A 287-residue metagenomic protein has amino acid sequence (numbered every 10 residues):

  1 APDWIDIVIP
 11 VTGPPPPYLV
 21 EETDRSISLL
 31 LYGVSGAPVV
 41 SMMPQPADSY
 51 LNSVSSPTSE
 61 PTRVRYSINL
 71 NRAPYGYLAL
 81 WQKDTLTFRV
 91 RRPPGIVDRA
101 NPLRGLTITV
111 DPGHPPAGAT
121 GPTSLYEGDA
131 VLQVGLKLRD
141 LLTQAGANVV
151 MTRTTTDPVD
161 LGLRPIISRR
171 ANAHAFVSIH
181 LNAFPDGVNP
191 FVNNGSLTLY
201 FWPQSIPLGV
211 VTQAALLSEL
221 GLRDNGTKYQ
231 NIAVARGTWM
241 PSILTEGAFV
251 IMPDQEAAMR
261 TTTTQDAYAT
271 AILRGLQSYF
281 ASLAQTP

Functional and structural regions predicted by a protein language model:
A1-T107: Signal-peptide-cleaved, periplasmic/extracellular N-terminal interaction regions immediately downstream of the signal
D6-P10, S26-Y32, R65-N69, T87-R89 (+6 more regions): Soluble periplasmic/extracytoplasmic beta-strand elements of cell-envelope proteins
S41, L161-P165, Y229-N231: Short beta-alpha junctions and helix-cap segments that line functional grooves
V90-I167, A171-A175, P185-V188, V192-N194: Active-site histidine-acidic residue metal-binding/catalytic motifs, centered on HxH/HExxH-like signatures
H114-A117, T154-V159, L181-D186, P203-I206 (+4 more regions): Solvent-exposed loop/turn segments at secondary-structure junctions within structured extracellular/periplasmic domains
L125-Q133, P158-G162, W202-P207, M259-T270: Soluble non-cytosolic domains of exported or imported proteins
L136-A147, R169-A173, Q213-L222, T264 (+1 more regions): Sec-exported extracytoplasmic/periplasmic mature domains
P185, L197-L199, K228-P287: Active-site-adjacent mobile loop/cap segments within catalytic or ligand-binding domains
